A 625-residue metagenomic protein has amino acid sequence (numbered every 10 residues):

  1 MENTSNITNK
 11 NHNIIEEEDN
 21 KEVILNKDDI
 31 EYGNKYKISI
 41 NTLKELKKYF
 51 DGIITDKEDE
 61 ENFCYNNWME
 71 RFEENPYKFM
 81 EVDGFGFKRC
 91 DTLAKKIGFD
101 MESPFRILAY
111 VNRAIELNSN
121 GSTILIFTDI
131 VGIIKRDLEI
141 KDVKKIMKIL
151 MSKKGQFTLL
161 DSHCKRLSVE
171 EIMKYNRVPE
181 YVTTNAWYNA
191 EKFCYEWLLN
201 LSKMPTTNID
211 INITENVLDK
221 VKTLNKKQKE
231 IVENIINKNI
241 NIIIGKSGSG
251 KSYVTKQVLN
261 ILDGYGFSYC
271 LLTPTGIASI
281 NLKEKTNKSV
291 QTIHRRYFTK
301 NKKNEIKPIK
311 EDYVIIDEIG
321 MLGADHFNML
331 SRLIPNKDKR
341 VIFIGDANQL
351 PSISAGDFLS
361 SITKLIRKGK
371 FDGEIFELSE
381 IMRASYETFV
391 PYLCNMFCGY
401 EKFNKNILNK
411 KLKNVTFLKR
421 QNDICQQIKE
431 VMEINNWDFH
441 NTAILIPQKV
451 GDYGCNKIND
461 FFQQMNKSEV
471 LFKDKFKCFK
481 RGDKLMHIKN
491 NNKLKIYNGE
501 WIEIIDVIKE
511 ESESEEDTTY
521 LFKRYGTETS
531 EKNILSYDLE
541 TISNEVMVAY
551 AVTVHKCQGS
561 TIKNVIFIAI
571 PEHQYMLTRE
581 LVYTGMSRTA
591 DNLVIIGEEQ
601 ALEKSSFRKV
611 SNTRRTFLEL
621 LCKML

Functional and structural regions predicted by a protein language model:
E2-C164, S168-V169, V178: Accessory alpha-helical DNA-binding modules that contact the DNA backbone or grooves
V82, A186, V232-N234, S247 (+10 more regions): Replace "in large, NTP-powered and nucleic-acid-processing enzymes" with "in large, NTP-powered factors and other
L108, N112, E116, N120 (+1 more regions): Pre-P-loop entry segment of helicase/translocase ATPase cores
K229-V232, I236-L408: ASCE P-loop NTPase helicase motor core
E230-I231, K251, K339, N348-L494 (+3 more regions): Conserved helicase motor core of P-loop NTPases
G323, Q463-Y583: Conserved nucleotide-binding/hydrolysis modules and their immediate coupling elements across P-loop/ASCE NTPase motors
K364-F371, C557-S560, T584-L593: Arginine/glycine-rich "motif VI" loop of SF2 helicases in the C-terminal RecA-like domain
N564, P571-L625: Helicase C-terminal subdomain and adjacent C-terminal extension
